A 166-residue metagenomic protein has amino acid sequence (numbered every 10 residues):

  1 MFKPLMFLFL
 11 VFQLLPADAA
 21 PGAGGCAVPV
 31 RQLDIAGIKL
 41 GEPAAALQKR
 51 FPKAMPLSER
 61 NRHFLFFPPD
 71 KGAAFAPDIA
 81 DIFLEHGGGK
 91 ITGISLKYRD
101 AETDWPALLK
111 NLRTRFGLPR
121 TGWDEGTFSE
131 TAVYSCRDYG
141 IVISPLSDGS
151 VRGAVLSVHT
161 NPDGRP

Functional and structural regions predicted by a protein language model:
P4-L5, L33, I79, S129: Short beta-strand-initiation
P4-Q13: Bacterial N-terminal signal peptides
Q13-A19: Intrinsic disorder/low-complexity segments in short proteins, especially the signal peptide and propeptide regions
A19-P69, G88, G93-P166: Non-cytosolic coordination micro-motifs
P69-G88: Short, compositionally biased low-complexity segments enriched in polar/charged residues
